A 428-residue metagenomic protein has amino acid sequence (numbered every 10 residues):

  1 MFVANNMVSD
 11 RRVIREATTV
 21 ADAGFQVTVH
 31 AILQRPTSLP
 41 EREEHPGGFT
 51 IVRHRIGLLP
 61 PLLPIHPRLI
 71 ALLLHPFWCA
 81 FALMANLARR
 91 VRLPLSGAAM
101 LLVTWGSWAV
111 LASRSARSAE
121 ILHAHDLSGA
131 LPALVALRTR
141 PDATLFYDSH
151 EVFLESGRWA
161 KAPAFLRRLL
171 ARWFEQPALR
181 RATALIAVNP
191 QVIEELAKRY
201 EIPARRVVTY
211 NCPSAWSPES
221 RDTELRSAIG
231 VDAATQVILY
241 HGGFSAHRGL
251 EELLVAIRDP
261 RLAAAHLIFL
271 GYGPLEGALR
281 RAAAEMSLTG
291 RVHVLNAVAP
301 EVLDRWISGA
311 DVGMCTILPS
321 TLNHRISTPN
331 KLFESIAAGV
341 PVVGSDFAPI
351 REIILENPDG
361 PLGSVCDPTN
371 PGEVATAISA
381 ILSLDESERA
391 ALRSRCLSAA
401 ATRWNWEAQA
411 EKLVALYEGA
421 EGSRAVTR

Functional and structural regions predicted by a protein language model:
E16-T18, A99-R117, L131, V135-T139 (+3 more regions): Membrane-proximal helix-turn-helix segments that form the acceptor-binding/catalytic region of lipid-linked
A31, T50-V52, T144, L154 (+3 more regions): Donor nucleotide-sugar binding/catalytic pocket of nucleotide-sugar-dependent glycosyltransferases
P40-E44, L169, P218-V231, E386 (+1 more regions): A short helix/loop element that forms part of the nucleotide-sugar donor recognition site in Leloir-type
I186, D232-I257, I268, R393: Conserved donor-binding/catalytic core segment of Leloir-type glycosyltransferases
G277-D304, V312: Nucleotide-activated donor-binding/catalytic signature segment of Leloir-type glycosyltransferases, i.e., the conserved
G313-C315, E334-G344: Short hydrophobic beta-strand element within catalytic cores of glycosyltransferases and related nucleotide-activated
R351-A380: Change "using UDP/GDP/dTDP sugars" to "using nucleotide sugars
T369, E386-Y417: A charged, aromatic-enriched C-terminal amphipathic alpha-helix characteristic of glycosyltransferases across folds
